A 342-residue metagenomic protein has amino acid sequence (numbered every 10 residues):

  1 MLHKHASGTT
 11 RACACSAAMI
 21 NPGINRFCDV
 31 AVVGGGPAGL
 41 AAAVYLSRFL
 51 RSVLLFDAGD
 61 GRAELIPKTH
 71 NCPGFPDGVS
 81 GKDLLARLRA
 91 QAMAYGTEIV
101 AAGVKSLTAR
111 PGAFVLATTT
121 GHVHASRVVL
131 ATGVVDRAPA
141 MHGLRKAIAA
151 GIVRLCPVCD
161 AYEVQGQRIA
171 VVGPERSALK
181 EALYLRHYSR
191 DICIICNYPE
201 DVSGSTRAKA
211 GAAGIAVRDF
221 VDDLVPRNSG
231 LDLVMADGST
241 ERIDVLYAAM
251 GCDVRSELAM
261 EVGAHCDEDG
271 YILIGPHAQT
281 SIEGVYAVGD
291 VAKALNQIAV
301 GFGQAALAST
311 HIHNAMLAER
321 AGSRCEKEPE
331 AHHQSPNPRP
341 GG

Functional and structural regions predicted by a protein language model:
L2-H5, T9-A31, I99-Q167, V245 (+2 more regions): FAD-binding core/adjacent interface of flavoenzyme oxidoreductases
R11-A14, A92-P111, L116-T118, V123-A125 (+2 more regions): A Rossmann-like FAD-binding core segment of flavoenzymes
I20-N21, C28-D83, G173-E200: Beta1-alpha1 glycine-rich phosphate/pyrophosphate-binding loop at the start of Rossmann-like nucleotide-binding domains
G34, A131-G133, A138, V172 (+3 more regions): Short, well-ordered coil/turn residues at beta-beta hairpins and beta-strand->alpha-helix junctions within
A43, L179-E181, V288-H333: A conserved FAD-binding loop/helix module that cradles the flavin
A138-P139, L179-K180, S256-E257, L295: Glycine/Thr-rich phosphate-binding loops of Rossmann-like dinucleotide-binding domains
K146-E163, M250-V300, L307, N314: FAD-site-proximal beta/loop scaffold in flavoenzymes
